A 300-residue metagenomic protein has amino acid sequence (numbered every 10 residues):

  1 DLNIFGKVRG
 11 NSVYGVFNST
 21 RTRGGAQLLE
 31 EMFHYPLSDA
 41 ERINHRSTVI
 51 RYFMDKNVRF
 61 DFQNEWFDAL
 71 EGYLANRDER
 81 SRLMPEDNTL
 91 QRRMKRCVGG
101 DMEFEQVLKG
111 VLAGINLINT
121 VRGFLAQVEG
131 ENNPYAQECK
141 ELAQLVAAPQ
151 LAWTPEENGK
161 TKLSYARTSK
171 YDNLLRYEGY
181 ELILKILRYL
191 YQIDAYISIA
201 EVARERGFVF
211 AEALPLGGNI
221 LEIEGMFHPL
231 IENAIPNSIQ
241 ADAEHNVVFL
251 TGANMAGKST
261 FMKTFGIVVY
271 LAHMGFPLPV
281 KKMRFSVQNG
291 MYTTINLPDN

Functional and structural regions predicted by a protein language model:
D1-E156, L182, I186-I197, A211 (+1 more regions): Conserved amphipathic alpha-helical "coupling/scaffold" segments that transmit conformational changes between domains
G10, G24-L29, R167-D172, E244-V247 (+1 more regions): Short acidic (Asp/Glu) and glycine-rich catalytic loops that position anionic groups and cofactors
V13-N18, L29-F33, K170-E178, G252 (+1 more regions): Short hinge/gating elements
L37, E201, V269-Y270: Residue-level detector of secondary-structure transition/capping positions
I43, T161-S164, I186, R284-F285: Generic alpha-helical segment signature
A148-D172: Extended, charged coiled-coil "arm/hinge" scaffolds of SMC/Rad50-like chromosome-maintenance ATPases and other large
S164-V209: Charged, surface-exposed helical/loop "interaction arms" that form contiguous linear patches used for dimerization
R206-N300: ATPase nucleotide-binding head domains, primarily ABC-like/P-loop NTPase cores
